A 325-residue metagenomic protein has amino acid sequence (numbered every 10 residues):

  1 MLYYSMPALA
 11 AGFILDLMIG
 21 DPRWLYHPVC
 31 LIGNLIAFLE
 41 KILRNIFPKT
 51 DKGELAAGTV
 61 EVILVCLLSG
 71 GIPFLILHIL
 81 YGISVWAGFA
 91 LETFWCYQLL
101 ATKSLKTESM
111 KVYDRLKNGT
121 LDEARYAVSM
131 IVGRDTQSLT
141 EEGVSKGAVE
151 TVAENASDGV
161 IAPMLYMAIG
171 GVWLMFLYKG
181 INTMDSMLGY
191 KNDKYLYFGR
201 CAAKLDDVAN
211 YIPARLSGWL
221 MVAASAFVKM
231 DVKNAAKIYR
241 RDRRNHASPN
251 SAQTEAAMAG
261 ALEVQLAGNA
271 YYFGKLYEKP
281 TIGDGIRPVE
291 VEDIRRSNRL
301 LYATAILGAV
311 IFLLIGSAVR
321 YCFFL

Functional and structural regions predicted by a protein language model:
M1-L177, I181, G189-L325: Hydrophobic alpha-helical transmembrane segments
